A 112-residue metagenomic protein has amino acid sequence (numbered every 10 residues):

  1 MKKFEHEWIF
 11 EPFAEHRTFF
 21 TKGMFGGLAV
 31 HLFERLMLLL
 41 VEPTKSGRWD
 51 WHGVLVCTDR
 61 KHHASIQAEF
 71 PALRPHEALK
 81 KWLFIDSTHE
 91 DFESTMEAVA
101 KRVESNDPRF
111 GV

Functional and structural regions predicted by a protein language model:
M1-L36: N-terminal first-folded block
K2-E7, E42, D59-R60, H89: Short, structured coil/loop segments at alpha-helix boundaries
F10, W51-G53, F84: Intrinsic disorder/low-complexity segments enriched in polar/charged and small flexible residues
F13-A14, K45, W82: Generic signal for short, ordered secondary-structure residues within or immediately flanking folded domains
M24-G26, H31-A78: Short, conserved beta-strand/beta-arch hydrophobic-aromatic motifs that form part of recognition grooves or interface
C57-V112: Short, structured beta-strand-loop surface elements
